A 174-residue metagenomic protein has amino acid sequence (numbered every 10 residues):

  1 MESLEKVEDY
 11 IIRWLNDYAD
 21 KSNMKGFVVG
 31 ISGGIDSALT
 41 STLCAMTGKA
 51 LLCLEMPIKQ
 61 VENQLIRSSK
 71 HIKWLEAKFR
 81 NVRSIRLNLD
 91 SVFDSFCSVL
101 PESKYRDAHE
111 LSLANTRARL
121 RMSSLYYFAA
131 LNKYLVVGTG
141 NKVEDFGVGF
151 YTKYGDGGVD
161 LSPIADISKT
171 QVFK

Functional and structural regions predicted by a protein language model:
M1-T152, L161, A165: ATP-dependent adenylation/nucleotidyltransferase module used to activate substrates
G157: Residues forming the flavin
S168-K174: Metal-dependent de-N-acetylase/amidase catalytic core
